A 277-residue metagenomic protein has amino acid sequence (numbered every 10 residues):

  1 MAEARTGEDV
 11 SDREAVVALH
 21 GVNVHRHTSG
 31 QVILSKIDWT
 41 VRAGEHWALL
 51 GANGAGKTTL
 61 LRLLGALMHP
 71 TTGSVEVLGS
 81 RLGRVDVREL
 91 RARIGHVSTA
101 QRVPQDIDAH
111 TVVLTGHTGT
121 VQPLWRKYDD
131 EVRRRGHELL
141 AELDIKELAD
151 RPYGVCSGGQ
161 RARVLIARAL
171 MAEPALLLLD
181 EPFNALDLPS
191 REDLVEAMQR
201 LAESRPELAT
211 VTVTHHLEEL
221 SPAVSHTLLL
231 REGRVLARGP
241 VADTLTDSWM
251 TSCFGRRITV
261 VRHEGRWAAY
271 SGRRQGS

Functional and structural regions predicted by a protein language model:
L50-A52: The feature captures the beta-strand-to-loop junction immediately N-terminal to the Walker
G65: Helix-to-loop junction immediately C-terminal to a conserved catalytic motif
G73-G83, L90: Conserved ABC transporter NBD signature motif
L114, D129-L148: Conserved ABC ATPase "signature" region
P152-C156: Conserved ABC ATPase signature
E173: Conserved catalytic motifs of ABC-family nucleotide-binding domains
L177-E181: Catalytic Walker B motif of ABC-type/P-loop ATPase nucleotide-binding domains
